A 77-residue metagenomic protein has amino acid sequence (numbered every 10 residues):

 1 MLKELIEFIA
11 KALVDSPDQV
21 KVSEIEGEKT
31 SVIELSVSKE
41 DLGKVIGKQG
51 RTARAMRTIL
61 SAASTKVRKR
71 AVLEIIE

Functional and structural regions predicted by a protein language model:
M1-K44, R54-E77: RNA-contacting regions in translation and RNA-metabolism proteins, encompassing KH/S1 modules where present
